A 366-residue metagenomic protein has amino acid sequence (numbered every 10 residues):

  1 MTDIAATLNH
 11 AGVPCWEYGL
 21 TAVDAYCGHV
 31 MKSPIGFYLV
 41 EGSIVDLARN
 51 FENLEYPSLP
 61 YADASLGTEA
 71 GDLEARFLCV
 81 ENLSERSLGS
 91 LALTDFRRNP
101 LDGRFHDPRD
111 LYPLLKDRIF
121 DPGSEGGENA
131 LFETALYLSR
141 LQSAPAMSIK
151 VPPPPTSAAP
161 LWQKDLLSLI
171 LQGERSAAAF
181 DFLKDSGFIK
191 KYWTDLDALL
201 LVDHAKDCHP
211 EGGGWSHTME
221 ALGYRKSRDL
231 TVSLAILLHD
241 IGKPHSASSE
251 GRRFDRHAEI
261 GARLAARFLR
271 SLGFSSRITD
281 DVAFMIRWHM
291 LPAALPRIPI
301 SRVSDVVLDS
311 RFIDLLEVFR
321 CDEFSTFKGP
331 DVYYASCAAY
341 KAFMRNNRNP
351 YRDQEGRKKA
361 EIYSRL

Functional and structural regions predicted by a protein language model:
M1-L366: Catalytic cores of the polymerase beta-like nucleotidyltransferase superfamily and closely associated nucleotide
